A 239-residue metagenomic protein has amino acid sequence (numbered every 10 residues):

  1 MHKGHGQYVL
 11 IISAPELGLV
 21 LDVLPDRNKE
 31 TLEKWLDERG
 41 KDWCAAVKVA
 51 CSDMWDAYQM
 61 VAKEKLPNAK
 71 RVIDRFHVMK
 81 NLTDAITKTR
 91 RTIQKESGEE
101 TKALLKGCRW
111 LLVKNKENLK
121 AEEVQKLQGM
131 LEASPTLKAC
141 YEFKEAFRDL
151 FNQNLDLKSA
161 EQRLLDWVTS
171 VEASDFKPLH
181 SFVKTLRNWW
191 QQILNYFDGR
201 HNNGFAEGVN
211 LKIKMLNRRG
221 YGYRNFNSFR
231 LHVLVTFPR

Functional and structural regions predicted by a protein language model:
K3-L10, A14-L19, L24, E33-K70 (+2 more regions): Acidic/histidine-rich catalytic cores and adjacent linkers of DNA breakage/strand-transfer/modification proteins
V9-I11, T83-K95: Short, surface-exposed amphipathic charged segments that create phosphate/polyanion-binding patches used for binding
N28-K29: A short acidic/small-residue loop/turn micro-motif
